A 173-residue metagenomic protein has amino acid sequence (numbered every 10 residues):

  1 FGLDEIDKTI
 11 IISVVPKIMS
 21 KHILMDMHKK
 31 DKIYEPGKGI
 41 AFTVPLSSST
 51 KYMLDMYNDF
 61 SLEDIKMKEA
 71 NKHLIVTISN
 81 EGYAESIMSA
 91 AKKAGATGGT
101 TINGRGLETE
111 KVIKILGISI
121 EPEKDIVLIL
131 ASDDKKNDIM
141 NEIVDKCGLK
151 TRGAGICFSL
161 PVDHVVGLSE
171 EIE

Functional and structural regions predicted by a protein language model:
F1-E173: Positively charged, small/polar-rich N-terminal and surface patches that mediate targeting and assembly and bind
